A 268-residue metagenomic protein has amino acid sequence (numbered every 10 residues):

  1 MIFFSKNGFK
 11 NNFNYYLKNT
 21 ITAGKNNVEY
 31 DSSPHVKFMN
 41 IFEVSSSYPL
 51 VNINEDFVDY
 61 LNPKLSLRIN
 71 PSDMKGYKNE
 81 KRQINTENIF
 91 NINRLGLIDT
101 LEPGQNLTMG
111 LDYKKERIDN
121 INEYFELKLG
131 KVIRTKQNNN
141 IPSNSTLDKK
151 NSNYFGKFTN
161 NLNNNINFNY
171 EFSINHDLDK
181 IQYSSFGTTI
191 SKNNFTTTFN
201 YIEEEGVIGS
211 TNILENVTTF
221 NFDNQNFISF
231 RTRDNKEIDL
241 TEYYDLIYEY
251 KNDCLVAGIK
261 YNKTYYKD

Functional and structural regions predicted by a protein language model:
M1-E249, D253-D268: Outer-membrane beta-barrel translocator/pore domains, especially the C-terminal barrels of Gram-negative outer-membrane
